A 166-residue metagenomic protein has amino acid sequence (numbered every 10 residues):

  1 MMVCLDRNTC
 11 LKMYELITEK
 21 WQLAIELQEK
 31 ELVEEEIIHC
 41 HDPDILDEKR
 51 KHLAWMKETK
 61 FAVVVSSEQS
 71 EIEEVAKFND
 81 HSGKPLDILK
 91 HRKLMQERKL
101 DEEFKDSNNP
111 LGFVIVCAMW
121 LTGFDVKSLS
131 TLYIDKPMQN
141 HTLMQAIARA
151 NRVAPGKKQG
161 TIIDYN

Functional and structural regions predicted by a protein language model:
M1, L53, F124, D135 (+1 more regions): Short, surface-exposed helix-loop/turn micro-motifs enriched in polar/charged residues
M1-F113: Conserved C-terminal RecA-like helicase domain
D6-R7, S67-E68, K136-Q139, Y165: Short beta->alpha junction loops/turns
C10-K12, S70-V75, F124-D125, N140-Q145 (+1 more regions): Switch/connector loops and helix/strand junctions flanking conserved nucleotide-binding motifs in nucleotide-processing
E19, L23, D135, R149-G156: Short, well-ordered loop/turn and helix-capping segments at boundaries between secondary-structure elements and domains
R50, M119, A150-N151: Catalytic micro-motifs at enzyme active sites that drive phosphoryl/nucleotidyl and oxygen chemistry
D106-P110, L143-N166: Conserved segment of the helicase C-terminal RecA-like domain
V114-V116, W120-P137, T142-Q145, G160-D164: A short beta-strand element within the Helicase C-terminal
